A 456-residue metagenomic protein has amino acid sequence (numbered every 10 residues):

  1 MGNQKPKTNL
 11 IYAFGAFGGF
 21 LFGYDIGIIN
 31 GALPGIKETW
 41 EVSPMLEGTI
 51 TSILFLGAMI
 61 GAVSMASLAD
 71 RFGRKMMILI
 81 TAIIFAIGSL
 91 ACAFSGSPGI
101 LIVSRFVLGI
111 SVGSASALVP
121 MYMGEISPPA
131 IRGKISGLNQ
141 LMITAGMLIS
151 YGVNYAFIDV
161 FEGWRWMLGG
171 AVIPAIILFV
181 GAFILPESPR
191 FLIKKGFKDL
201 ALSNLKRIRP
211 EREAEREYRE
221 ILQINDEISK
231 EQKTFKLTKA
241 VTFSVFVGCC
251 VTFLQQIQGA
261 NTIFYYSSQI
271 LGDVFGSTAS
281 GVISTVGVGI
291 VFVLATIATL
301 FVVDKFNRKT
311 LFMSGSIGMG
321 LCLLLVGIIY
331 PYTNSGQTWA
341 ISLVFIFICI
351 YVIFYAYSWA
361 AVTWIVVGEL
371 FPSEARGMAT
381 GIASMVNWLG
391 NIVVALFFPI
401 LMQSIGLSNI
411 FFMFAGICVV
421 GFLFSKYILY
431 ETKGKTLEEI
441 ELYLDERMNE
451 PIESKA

Functional and structural regions predicted by a protein language model:
M1-L200, N204-K206, E227-A456: Alpha-helical transmembrane bundle of multi-pass membrane proteins
A214-N225: Short, well-structured alpha-helical segments
